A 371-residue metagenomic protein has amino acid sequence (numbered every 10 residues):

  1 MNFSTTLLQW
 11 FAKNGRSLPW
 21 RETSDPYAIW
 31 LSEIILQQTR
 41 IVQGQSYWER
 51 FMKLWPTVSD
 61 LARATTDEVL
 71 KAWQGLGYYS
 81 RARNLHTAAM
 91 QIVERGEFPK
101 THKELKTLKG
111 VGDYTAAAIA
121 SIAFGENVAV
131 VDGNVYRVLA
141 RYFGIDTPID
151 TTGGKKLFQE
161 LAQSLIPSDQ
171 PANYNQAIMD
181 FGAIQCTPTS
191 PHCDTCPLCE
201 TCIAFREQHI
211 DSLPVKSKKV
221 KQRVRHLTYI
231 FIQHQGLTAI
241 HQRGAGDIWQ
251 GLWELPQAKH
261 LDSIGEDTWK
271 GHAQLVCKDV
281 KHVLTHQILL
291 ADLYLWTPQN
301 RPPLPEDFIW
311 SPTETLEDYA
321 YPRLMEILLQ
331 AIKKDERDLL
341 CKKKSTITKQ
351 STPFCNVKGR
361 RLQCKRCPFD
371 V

Functional and structural regions predicted by a protein language model:
M1-R16, E22, A183-V371: Intrinsically disordered, low-complexity, charged terminal extensions of DNA damage-control enzymes
F3-D194, L198-D211, V224: Catalytic cores of DNA base-excision repair glycosylases
